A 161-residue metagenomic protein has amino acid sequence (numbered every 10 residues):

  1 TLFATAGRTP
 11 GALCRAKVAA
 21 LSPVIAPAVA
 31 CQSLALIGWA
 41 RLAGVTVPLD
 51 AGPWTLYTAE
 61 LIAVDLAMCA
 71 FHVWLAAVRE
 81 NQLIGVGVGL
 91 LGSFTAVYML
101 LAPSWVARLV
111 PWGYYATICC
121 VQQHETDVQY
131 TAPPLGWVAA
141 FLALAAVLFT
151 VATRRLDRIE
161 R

Functional and structural regions predicted by a protein language model:
T1-S22: Helix-loop-helix units of permease transmembrane domains in multi-pass membrane transporters, especially ABC
R15-R79, A132-P133: Secretory targeting signals
A35, W39-V47, R79, L83 (+2 more regions): Membrane-interfacial segments
A67-Y98: Functionally important transmembrane alpha-helices
V86, L91-R161: Terminal transmembrane helical anchor/hairpin motif
